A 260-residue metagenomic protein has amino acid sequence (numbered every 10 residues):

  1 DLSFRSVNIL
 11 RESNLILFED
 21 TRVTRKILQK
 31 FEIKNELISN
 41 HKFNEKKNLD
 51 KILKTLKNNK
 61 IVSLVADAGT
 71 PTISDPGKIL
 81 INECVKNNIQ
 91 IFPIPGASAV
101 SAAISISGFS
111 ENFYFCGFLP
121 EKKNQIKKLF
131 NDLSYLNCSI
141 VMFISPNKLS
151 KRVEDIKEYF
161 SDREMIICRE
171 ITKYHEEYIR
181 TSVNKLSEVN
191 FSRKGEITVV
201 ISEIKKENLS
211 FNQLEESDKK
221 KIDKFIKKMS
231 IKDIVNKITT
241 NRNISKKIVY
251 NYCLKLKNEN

Functional and structural regions predicted by a protein language model:
D1-F43: Glycine-rich, flexible N-terminal cofactor/catalytic loop recognition
L10-I16, I89-F92, S139-I140: Short active-site oxyanion
E19, N40, V65-D67, F92-I94 (+1 more regions): Structural motif
R22-T24, A99, K148: Alpha-helix capping/helix-boundary segments
N40-K46, L119-E121: Conserved helicase motor
L49-S98, A102: Glycine/small-residue-rich loop that forms an oxyanion/phosphate-binding "nest" at active or ligand-binding sites
K60-I61, S139, I144-N260: A contiguous loop/helix-start segment that scaffolds small-molecule binding in enzyme catalytic cores
I79-L136: Class I SAM-dependent methyltransferase SAM-binding "motif I" and its flanking Rossmann-like core
